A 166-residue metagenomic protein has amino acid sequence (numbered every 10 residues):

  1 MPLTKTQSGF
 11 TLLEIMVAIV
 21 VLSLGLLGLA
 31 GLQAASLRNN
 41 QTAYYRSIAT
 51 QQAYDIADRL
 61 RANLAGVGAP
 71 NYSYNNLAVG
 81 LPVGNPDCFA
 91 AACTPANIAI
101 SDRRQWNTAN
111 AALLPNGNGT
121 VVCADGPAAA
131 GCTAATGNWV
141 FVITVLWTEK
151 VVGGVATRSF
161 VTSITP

Functional and structural regions predicted by a protein language model:
P2-Y54: Aliphatic-rich helix starts adjacent to a transmembrane/signal segment
V17, Q41-P166: Flexible, low-complexity segments enriched in proline/glycine/serine and punctuated by aromatic residues
